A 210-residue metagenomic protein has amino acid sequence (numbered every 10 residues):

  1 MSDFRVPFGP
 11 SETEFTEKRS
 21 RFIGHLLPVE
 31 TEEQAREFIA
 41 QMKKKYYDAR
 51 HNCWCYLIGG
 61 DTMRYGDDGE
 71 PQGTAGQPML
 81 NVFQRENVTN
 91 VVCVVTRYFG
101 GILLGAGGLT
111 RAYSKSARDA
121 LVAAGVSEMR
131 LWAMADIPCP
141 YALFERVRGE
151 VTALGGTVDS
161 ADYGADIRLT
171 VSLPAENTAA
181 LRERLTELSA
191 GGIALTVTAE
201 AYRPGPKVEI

Functional and structural regions predicted by a protein language model:
M1-G73, T196-I210: C-terminal regulatory domains involved in ligand/effector binding and gene-expression control
H25, C53-W54, N90-C93, M134 (+1 more regions): Structural motif
M79-A124: Active-site beta-strand/loop microenvironment that shapes enzyme catalytic pockets
G125-L143, L169-V171: Short glycine-/aliphatic-rich beta-strand segments at the starts of folded cytosolic domains
P138-G156: Short amphipathic alpha-helix segments
V147-T152, A180-S189: Short amphipathic alpha-helices in soluble, non-transmembrane regions that often serve as interface/regulatory elements
T157-D162, S189-P206: Conserved short beta-strand edge segments in small beta-sheet-based binding/regulatory domains
V171-A180: Terminal, non-globular segments
